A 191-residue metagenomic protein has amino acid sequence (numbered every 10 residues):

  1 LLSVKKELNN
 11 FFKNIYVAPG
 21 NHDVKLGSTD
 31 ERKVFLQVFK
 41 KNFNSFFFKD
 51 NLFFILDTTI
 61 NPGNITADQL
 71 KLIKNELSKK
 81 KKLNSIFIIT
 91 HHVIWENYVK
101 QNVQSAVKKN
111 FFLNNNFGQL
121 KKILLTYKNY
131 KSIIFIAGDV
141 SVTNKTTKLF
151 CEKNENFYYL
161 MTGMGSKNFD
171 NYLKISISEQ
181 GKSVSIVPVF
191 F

Functional and structural regions predicted by a protein language model:
L1-K81, S85, V107-I134, V142-S185: Extended active-site neighborhood of metal-dependent phosphoesterases/phosphodiesterases
T58, I89-V93, G138-V140: Short, well-ordered beta-to-alpha junction loops that form the rim of enzyme active sites and present histidine/acidic
K80-V103: Short acidic, glycine-rich surface-loop motifs adjacent to enzyme active sites
I186-F191: Short, solvent-exposed aromatic-acidic interface loops
